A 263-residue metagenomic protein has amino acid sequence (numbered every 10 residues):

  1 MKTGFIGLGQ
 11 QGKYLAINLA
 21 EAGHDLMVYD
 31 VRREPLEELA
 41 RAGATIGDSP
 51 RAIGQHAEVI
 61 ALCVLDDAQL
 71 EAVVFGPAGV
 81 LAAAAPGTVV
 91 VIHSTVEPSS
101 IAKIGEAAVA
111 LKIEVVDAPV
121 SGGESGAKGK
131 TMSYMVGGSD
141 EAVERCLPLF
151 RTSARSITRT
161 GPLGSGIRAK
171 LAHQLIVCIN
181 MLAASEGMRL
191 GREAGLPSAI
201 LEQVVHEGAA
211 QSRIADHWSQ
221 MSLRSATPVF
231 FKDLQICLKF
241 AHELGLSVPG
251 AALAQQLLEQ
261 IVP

Functional and structural regions predicted by a protein language model:
M1-C63, T88, E124: NAD(P)+-binding Rossmann beta1-loop-alpha1 motif at the extreme N-terminus of oxidoreductases
T3, T95-Q174: Rossmann-fold dinucleotide-binding core
L26, I46, E114-V116, I157 (+2 more regions): Hydrophobic beta-strand scaffold residues
P50-E114: Rossmann-fold NAD(P) dinucleotide-binding segment
G164-P263: Helical "substrate-binding/catalytic lid" subdomain of Rossmann-like NAD(P)-dependent dehydrogenases/reductases
